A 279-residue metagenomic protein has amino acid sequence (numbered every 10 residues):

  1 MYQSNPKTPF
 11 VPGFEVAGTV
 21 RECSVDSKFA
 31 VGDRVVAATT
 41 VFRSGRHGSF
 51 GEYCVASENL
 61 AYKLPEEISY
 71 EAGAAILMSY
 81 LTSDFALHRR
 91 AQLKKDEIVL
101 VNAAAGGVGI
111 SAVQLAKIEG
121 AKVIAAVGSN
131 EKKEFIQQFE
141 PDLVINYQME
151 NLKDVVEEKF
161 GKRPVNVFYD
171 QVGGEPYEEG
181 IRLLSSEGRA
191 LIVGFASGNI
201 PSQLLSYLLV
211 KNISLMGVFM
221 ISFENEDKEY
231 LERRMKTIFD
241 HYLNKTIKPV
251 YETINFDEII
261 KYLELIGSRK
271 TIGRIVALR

Functional and structural regions predicted by a protein language model:
M1-F42, G48: Glycine-rich beta-strand-centered segment in the early N-terminal region that forms part of a ligand/cofactor-binding
C23, A103-A104, V172: NAD(P)H cofactor-binding loop motif with strongest signal on the N-terminal glycine-rich segment
F29-A30, L93, L184: Short, well-ordered loop/turn sites that connect or cap secondary structure elements
A38-A103: NAD(P)H dinucleotide-binding glycine-rich loop of Rossmann-like/cofactor-binding domains, especially the beta1-alpha1
A74-M149: Mid-domain Rossmann-like dinucleotide-binding core that forms the NAD(H)/NADP(H) cofactor-binding site
L143-I213: Glycine-rich cofactor phosphate-binding loops and adjacent beta1-alpha1 units of small-molecule cofactor enzyme domains
S186-V193, Q203-I247: Rossmann-fold dehydrogenase core element
E226-R279: C-terminal hydrophobic helical "lid"/dimerization subdomain of Rossmann-like NAD(P)H-dependent oxidoreductases
